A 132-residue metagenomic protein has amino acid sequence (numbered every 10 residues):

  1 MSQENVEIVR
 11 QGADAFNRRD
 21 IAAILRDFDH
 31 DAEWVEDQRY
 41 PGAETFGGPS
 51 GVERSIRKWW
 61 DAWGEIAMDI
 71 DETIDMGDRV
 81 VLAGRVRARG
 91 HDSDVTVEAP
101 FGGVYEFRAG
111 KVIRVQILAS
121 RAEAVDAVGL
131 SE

Functional and structural regions predicted by a protein language model:
M1-E132: C-terminal and inter-domain tail/linker signature
